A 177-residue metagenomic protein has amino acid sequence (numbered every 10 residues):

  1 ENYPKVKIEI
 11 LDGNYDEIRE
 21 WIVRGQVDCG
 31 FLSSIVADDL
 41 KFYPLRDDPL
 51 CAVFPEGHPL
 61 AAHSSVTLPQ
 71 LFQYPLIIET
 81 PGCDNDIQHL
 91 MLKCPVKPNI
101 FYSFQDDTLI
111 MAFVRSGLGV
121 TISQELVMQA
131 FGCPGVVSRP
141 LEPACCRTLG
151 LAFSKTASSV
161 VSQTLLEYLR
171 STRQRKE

Functional and structural regions predicted by a protein language model:
E1-A37, K97, S103-F104: Central regulatory/effector-binding core of bacterial HTH transcription factors
N14, T67, Q105-D106, Q124: Short loop/turn segments at beta->alpha junctions
D16, I35, G82, T108 (+1 more regions): Alpha-helix/helix-capping structural signal
R19, V23, F42, L68 (+1 more regions): Short hydrophobic/charged patches on amphipathic alpha-helices used for structural packing and interfaces
D39-L50, F54-L76, Q163: Flexible hinge/capping segments at coil-to-helix
D39-P49, H63, L109-A157: Beta-alpha-beta core module
P69-Q70, T148, A152-E177: Extended ligand-binding regions for polar small-molecule ligands
Y74-P95, S159-T164, K176: Secondary-structure junction motif
